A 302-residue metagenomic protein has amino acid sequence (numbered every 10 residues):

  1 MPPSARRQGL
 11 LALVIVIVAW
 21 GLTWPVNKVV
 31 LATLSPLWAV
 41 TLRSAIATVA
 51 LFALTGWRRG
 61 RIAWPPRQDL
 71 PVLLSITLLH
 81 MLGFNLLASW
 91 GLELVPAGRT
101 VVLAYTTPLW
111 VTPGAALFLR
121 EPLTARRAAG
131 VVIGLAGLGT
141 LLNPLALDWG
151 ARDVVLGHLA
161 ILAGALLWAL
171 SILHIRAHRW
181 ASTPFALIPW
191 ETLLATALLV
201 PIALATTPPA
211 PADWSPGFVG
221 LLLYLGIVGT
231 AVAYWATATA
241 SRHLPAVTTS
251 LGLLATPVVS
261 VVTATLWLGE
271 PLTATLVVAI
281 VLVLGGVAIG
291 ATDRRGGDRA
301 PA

Functional and structural regions predicted by a protein language model:
M1-P2, L42-A45, N143-P144, G217-G220 (+1 more regions): C-terminal-most transmembrane helix of multi-pass membrane proteins
M1-T41, A45, V49, W149-A177 (+2 more regions): Glycine-/small-residue-enriched transmembrane alpha-helix faces in small-molecule transporters and effluxers
A5-L10, T33-T41, P65-P71, A128 (+3 more regions): Juxtamembrane helix-entry segments on the extracytoplasmic side of multipass membrane proteins
A19, T23-W24, F52-A104, T140 (+1 more regions): Specific transmembrane alpha-helical segments of multi-pass solute transporters/efflux pumps, especially DMT/EamA
W38-V49, L79, N85-P122, R127-A128 (+2 more regions): Specific alpha-helical transmembrane segments that line the substrate/conduction pathway and gating interfaces
V40-L42, N85, R99-T106, H174-A197 (+1 more regions): Helix-helix packing/entry segments at the starts of transmembrane helices
L51, G114, L123-L145, A165 (+4 more regions): Hydrophobic transmembrane alpha-helices of multi-pass small-molecule transport proteins
L51, V111-P113, L117, V131 (+4 more regions): Transmembrane alpha-helical segments that form core, pore/gating elements of small-molecule transporters/exporters
